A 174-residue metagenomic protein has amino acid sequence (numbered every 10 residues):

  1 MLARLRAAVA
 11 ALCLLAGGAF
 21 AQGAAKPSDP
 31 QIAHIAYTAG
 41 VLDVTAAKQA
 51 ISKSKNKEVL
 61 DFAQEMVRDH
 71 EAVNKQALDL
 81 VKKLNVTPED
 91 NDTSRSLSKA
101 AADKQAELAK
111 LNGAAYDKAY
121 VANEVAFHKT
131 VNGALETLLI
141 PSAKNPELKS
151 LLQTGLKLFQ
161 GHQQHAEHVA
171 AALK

Functional and structural regions predicted by a protein language model:
L2-R6, L15-K174: His/Met- and acidic-residue-enriched segments that coordinate or traffic transition-metal cofactors and support
